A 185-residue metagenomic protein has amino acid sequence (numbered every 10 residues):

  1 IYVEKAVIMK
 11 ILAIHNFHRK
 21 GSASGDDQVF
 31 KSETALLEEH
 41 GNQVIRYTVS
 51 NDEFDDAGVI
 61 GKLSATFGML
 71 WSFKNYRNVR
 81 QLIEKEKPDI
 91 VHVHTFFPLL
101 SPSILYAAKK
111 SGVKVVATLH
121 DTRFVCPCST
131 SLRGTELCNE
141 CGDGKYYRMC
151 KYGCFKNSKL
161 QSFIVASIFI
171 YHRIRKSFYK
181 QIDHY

Functional and structural regions predicted by a protein language model:
V3-S50, E84-E86, I104-A117: N-terminal subdomain of nucleotide-sugar transferases
G21-S22, S101, V125-C126: Glycine/Thr-rich phosphate-binding loops of Rossmann-like dinucleotide-binding domains
D26, D55-I60, I104, P127-L132 (+2 more regions): Short aromatic-enriched loop/helix-cap "lid" or pocket-rim segments at secondary-structure transitions that line
E38-D55, G134-Y147: Short, compositionally biased "basic patch" segments
V49-Q81, V93, C154-S167: A short, charged, and often flexible helix/loop element on the N-terminal side of the glycosyltransferase catalytic
F73-R80, L99-P102, H172: Structural motif corresponding to alpha-helix initiation and N-cap regions
Q81-L100, V113-H120, H184: Short N-terminal targeting/anchoring amphipathic segment
K110, R123, E136-H184: Membrane-proximal helix-turn-helix segments that form the acceptor-binding/catalytic region of lipid-linked
